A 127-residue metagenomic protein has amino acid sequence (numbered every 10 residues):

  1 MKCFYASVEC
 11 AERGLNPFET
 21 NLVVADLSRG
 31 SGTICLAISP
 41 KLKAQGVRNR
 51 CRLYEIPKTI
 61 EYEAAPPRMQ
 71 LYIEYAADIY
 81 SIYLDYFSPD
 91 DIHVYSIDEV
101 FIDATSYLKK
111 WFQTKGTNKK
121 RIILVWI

Functional and structural regions predicted by a protein language model:
M1-W126: Residues that scaffold, gate, or flank divalent-cation-dependent active/transport sites
